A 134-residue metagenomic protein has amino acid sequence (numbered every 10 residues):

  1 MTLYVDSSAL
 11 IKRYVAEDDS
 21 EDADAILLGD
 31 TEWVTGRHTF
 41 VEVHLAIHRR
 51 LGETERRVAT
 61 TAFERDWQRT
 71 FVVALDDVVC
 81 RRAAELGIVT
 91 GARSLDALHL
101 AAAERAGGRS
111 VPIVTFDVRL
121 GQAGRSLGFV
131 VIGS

Functional and structural regions predicted by a protein language model:
M1-T35, R50-T61, G128-F129: Short, well-structured N-terminal submotif of metal-dependent ribonuclease cores
V5-D6, T35-G36, A92-D96, T115-D117 (+1 more regions): Histidine- and aromatic-rich ligand-binding microenvironments
L10-I11, F40, L120-G121: A generic structural signal for short hydrophobic patches within well-formed alpha-helices
E42-F71: Active-site-proximal, substrate-binding regions of enzyme catalytic domains and RNA-binding/basic surfaces
T70-Q122: Active-site neighborhoods of divalent-metal-dependent phosphate/nucleic-acid chemistry enzymes
V73, A123-S134: Conserved N-terminal glycine/acidic-rich loop preference
